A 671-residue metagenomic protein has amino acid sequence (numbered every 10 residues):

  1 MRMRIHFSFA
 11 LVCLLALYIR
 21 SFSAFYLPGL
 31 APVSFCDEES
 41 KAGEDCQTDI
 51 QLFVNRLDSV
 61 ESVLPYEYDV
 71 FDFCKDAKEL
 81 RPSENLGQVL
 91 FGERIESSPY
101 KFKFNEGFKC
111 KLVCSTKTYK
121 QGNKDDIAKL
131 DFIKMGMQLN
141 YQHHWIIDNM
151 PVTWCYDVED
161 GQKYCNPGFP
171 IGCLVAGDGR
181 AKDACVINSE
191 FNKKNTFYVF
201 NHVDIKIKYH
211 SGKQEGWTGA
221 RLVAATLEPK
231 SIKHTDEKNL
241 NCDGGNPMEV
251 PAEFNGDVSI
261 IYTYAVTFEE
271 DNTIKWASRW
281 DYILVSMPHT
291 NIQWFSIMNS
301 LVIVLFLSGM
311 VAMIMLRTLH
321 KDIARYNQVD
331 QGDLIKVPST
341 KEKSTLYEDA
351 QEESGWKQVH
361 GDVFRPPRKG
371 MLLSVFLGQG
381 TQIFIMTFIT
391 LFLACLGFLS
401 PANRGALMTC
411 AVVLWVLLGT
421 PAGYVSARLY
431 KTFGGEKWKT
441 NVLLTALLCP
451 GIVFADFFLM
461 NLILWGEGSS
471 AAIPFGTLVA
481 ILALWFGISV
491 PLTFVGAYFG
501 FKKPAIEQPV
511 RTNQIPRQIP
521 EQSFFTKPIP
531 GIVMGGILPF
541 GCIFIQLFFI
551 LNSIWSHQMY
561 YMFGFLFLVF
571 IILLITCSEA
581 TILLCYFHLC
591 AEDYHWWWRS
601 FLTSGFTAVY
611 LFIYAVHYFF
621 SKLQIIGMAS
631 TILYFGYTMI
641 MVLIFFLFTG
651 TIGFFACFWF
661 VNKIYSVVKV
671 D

Functional and structural regions predicted by a protein language model:
M1-L14: Classical eukaryotic N-terminal signal peptides for Sec-dependent ER targeting/secretion, especially the positively
C13, Y18-M298: Soluble extramembrane domains flanking the early transmembrane region of eukaryotic membrane proteins
S23, G309-R325, I488-Q508, T576-A591 (+1 more regions): Transmembrane-helix exit/juxtamembrane "anchor" motif
F25, T290-W294, T381-L447, G451-A483 (+4 more regions): Membrane-lumen (extracellular) interface motif
L30-E44, Y326-S339, E507-E521, M559-L568 (+3 more regions): Cytosolic juxtamembrane regulatory segments of membrane proteins
D281-W465, Y498, K503: Hydrophobic alpha-helical transmembrane segments corresponding to the first two to three helices of multi-pass helical
Q293-A312, F384, A483-P491, I571-E579 (+1 more regions): Single-pass alpha-helical transmembrane segments
V359-G378, P474-L482, N513-P539, Y560-V569: Membrane-water interface at loop-to-transmembrane-helix junctions
